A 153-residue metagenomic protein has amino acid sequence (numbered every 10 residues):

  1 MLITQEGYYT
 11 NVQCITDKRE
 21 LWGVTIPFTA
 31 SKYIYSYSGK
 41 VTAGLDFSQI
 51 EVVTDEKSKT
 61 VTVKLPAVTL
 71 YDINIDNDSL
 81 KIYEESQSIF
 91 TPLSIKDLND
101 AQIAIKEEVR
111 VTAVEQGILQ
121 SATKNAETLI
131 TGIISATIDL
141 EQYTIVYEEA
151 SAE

Functional and structural regions predicted by a protein language model:
M1-E153: Domain-level marker for long, solvent-exposed, non-transmembrane regions
